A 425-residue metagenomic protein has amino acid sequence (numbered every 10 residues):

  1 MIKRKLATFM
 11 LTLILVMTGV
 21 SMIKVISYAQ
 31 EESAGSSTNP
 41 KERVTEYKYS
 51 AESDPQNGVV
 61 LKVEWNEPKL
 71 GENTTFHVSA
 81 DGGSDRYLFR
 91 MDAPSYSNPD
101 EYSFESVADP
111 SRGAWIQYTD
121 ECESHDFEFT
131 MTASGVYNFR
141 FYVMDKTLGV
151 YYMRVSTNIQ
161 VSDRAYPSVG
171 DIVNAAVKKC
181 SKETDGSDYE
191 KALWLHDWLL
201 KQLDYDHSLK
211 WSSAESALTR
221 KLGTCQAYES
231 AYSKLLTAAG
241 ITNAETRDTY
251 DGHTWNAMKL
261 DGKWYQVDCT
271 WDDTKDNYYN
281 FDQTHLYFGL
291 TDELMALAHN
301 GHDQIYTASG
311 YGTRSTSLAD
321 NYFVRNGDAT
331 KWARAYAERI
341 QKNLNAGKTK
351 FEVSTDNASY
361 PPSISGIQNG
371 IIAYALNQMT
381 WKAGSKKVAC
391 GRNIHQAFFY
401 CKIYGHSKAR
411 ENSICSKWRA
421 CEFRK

Functional and structural regions predicted by a protein language model:
G19-S37: Sec-dependent signal peptide cleavage junction
E31-P68, T313: Short, compositionally biased P/S/T/A/G/V-rich stretches that sit at domain boundaries
D81-D85, Y96: Short glycine/proline-centered coil/turn motifs in the loop regions of extracellular beta-sandwich domains
A133-F139: Exposed beta-strand face motif in extracellular beta-rich ectodomains
V143-D145: Conserved structural position at the C-terminal beta-strand of extracellular beta-sandwich adhesion modules
Y166-A217: Secondary-structure boundary elements
A227-E293: Hydrophobic/aromatic-rich core segments of domains that either
K263-Q266, T270-G366, G370: His-Asp-centered catalytic microenvironments across diverse enzyme cores, prominently the transglutaminase-like
